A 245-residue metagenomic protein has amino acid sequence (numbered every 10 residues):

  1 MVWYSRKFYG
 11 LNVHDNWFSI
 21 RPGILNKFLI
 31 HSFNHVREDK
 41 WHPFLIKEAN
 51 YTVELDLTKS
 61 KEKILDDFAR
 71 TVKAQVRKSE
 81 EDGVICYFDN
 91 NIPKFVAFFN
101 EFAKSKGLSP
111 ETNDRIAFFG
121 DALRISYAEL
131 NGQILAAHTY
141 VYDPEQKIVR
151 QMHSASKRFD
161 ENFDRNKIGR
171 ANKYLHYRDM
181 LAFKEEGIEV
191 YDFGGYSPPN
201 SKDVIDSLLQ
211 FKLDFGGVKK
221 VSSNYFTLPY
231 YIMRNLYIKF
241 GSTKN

Functional and structural regions predicted by a protein language model:
M1-N26: Short, Lys/Arg-rich amphipathic segments at extreme N-termini
V2-G10, F33-E48, T52-D164, A182 (+2 more regions): A conserved beta-strand-loop-helix scaffold within acyl/acetyltransferase catalytic domains
Y4-G10, E38-D39, P43-E62, E189-N245: Active-site/acyl-donor-binding loops of N-acyltransferases
F18-N26, Y174-V190: Conserved acyl-CoA
L29-H35, M152-H153, V190-G195: Short beta-strand segments
K94, F98, Y174-R178, S207-Q210: Alpha-helical elements of Rossmann-like donor-binding domains used by nucleotide-donor carbohydrate transfer enzymes
D121, G169-N172, I205: Active-site-proximal structural scaffolding
E161-L181: Conserved acetyl-CoA-binding loop-helix of GNAT-fold acetyltransferases
